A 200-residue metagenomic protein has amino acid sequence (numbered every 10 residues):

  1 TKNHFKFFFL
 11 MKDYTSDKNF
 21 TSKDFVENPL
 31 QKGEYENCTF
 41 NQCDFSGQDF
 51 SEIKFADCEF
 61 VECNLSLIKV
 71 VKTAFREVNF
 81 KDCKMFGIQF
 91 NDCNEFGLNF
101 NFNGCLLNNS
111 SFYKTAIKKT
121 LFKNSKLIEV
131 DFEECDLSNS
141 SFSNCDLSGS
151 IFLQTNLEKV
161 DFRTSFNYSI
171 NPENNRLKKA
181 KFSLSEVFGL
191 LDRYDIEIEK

Functional and structural regions predicted by a protein language model:
F5, L10-K200: Tandem repeat scaffolds
